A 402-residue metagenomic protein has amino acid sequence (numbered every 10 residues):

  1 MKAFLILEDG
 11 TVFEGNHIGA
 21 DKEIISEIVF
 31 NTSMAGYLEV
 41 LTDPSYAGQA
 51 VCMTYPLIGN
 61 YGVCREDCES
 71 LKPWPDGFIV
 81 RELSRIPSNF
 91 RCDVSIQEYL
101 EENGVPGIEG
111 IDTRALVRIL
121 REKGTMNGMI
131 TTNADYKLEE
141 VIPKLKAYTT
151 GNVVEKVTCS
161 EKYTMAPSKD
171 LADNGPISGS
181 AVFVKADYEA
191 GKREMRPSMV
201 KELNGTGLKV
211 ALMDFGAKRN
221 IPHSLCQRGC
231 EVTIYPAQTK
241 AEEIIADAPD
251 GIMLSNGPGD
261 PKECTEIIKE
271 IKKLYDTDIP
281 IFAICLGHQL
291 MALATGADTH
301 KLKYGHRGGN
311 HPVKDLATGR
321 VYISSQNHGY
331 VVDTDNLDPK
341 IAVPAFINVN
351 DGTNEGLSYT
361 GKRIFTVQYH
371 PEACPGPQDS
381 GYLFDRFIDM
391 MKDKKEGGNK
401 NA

Functional and structural regions predicted by a protein language model:
M1-E242, A246-D247, P261, C374 (+1 more regions): RNA-binding accessory domains that recognize and position tRNA/RNA substrates
F4-L5, P312-K314, G356: Residue-level detector of beta-strand face positions
P106, K209, P280-F282, D298 (+1 more regions): Proline-centered loop/turn at the N-terminus of a beta-strand
K209-D214, S324-S325, F365-Y369: Active-site-proximal beta-strand elements of phosphoester/diester hydrolases
D250-G251, S255-T334, G376-K394: Cysteine-nucleophile active-site neighborhood
R320-K362, N399-A402: Catalytic beta-strand/loop cores that center a nucleophilic Ser/Cys/Thr and support acyl-enzyme chemistry
G356-N399: A glycine-centered loop/beta-turn motif at secondary-structure junctions
